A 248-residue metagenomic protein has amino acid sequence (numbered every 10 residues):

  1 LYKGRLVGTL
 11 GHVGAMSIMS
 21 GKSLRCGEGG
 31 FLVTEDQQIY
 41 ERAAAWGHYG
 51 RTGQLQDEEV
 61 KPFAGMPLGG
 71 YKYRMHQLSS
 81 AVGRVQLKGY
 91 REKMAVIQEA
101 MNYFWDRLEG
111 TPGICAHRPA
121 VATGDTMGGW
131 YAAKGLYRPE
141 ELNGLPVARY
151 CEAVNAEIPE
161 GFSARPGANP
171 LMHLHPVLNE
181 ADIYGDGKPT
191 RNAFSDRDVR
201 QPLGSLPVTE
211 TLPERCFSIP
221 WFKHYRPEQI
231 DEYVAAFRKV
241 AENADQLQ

Functional and structural regions predicted by a protein language model:
L1, G29, E41: Acidic donor-binding/catalytic loop of UDP-sugar-dependent glycosyltransferases, especially processive GT2
L1-L24, L55, P62-P67: Conserved active-site segment immediately N-terminal to the catalytic lysine that forms the internal aldimine
G8-T9, L32, A156: Solvent-exposed polar/charged
M16-S17, G30-D36: Short beta-strand-to-turn element immediately C-terminal to the catalytic PLP-Schiff-base lysine in fold type I
M19, E28, A44-H48: Histidine-centered beta-alpha loop that forms part of the nucleotide-sugar donor binding/catalytic region in diverse
S23, G27-F31: Glycine-rich phosphate-binding loop of ATP-grasp-fold ATP-dependent ligases
Q37-Q248: PLP-dependent aminotransferase class I/II
